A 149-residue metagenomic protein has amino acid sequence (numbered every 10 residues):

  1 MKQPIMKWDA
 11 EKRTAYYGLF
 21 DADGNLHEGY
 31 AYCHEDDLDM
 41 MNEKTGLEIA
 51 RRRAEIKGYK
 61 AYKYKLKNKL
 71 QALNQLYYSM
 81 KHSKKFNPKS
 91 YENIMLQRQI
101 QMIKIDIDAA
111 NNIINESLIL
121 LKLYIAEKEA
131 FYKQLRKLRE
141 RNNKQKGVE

Functional and structural regions predicted by a protein language model:
M1-A109, I114-N142: Catalytic phosphate/metal-binding cores of nucleic-acid and nucleotide-processing enzymes, i.e., regions that mediate
N143-E149: Short acidic DE-rich linear segments
